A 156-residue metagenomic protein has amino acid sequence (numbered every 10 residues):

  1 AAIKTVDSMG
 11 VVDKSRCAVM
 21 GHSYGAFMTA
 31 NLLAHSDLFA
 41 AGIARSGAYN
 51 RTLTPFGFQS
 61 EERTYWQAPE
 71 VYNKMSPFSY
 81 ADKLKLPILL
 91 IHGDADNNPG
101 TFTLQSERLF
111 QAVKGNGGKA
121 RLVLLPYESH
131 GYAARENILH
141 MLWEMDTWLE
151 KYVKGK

Functional and structural regions predicted by a protein language model:
A1-K156: Active-site-proximal cap/loop segments of hydrolase catalytic domains
